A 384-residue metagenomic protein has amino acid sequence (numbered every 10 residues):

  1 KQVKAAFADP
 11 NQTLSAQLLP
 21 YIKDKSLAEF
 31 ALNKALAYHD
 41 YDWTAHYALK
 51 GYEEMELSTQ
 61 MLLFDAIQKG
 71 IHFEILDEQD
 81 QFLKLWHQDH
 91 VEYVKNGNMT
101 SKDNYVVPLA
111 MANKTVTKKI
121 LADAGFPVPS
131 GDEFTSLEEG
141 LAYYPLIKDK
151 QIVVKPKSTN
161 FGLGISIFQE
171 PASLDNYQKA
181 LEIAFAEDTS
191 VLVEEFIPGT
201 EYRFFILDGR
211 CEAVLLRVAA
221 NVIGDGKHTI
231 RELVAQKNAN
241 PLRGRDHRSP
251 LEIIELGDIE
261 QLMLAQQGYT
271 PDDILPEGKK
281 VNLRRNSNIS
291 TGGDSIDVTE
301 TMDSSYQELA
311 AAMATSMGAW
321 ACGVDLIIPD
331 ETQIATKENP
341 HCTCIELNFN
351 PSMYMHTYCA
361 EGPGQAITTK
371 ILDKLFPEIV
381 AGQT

Functional and structural regions predicted by a protein language model:
K1-K4, A8, Q12, A16-D24 (+3 more regions): C-terminal active-site "lid" helix and adjoining low-complexity regulatory extension at the edge of ATP-using catalytic
Q17-K148, N160: Conserved N-proximal alpha/beta basic substrate-recognition cap immediately N-terminal to, or forming the N-lobe
E56-L63, Y306-A311, L372: Short, hydrophobic/amphipathic alpha-helical packing segments that form internal helix faces or helix-helix interfaces
S58, S173-N176, T301-L309, P363 (+1 more regions): Short amphipathic alpha-helical segments
L83-Y93, Y202-A213, T332-M353: A short beta-strand motif that forms the metal-chelation/ATP-contact edge of phosphoryl-transfer active sites
Y93-E255, D303-Q307: Active-site nucleotide/adenylate-binding loops and adjacent lid/helix of ATP-dependent enzymes
V154, V191, C322-V324, I345: Hydrophobic faces of well-ordered beta-strands that scaffold small-molecule active sites in alpha/beta enzyme cores
E187-D188, Q236-Q333: A long amphipathic alpha-helix within ATP-dependent nucleotide-binding catalytic cores
